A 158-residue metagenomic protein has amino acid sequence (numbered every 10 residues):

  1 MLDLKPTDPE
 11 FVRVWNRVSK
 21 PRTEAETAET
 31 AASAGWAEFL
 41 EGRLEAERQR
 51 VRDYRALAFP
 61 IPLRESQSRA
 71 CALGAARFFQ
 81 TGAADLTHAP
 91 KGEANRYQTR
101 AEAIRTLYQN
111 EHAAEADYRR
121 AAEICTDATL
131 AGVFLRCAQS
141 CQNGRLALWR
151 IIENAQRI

Functional and structural regions predicted by a protein language model:
L2-I158: Non-heme di-metal
